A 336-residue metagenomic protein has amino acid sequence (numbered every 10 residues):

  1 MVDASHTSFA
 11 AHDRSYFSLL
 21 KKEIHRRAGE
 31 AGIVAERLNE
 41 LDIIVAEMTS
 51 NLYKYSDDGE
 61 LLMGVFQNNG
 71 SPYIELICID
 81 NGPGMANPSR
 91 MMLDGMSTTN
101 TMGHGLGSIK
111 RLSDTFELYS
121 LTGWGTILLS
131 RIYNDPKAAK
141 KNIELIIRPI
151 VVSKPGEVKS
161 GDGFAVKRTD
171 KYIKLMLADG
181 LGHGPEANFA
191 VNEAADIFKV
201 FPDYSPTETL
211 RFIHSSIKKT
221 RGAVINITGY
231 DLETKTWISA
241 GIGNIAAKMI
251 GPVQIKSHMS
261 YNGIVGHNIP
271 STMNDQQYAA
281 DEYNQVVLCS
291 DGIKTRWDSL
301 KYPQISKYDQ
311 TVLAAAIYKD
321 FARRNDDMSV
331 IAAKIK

Functional and structural regions predicted by a protein language model:
M1-H12, I146-V152, D275-A280: Short amphipathic
M1-S5, T49-K141, R168-M176, T207 (+2 more regions): Conserved beta-strand-loop-beta-strand hairpin that lines the nucleotide-binding pocket of ATP/GTP-utilizing enzymes
T7-D13, R211-S216, N226, D281-K336: C-terminal catalytic subdomain
S18, K22-E47: Conserved short strand/loop->alpha-helix "switch" segment adjacent to the catalytic nucleotide/phosphoryl-transfer site
G84, G180-N188, G292-D298: Short acidic, Gly/Ser-rich segments with clustered Asp/Glu that frequently serve as metal-coordination loops in enzyme
P149-M176, G182, E186-E193: C-terminal output/effector regions of signal-responsive regulators
E157-I173, S257-D298: Acidic loop->beta-strand submotif enriched in PP2C/PPM serine/threonine phosphatases
E186-Q254, M259, M273, I335: Catalytic core of PPM/PP2C metal-dependent serine/threonine phosphatase domains
